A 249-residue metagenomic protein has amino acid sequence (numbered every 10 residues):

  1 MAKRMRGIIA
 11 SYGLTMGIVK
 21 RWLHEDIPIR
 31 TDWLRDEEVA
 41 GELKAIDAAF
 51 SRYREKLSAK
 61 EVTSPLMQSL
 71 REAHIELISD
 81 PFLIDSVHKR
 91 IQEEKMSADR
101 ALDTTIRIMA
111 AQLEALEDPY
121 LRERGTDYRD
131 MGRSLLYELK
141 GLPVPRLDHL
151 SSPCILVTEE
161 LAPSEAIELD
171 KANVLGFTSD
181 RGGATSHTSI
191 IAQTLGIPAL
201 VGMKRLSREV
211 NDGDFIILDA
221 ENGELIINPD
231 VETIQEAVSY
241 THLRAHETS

Functional and structural regions predicted by a protein language model:
M1-R244, S249: Non-catalytic, soluble scaffold/interaction modules
